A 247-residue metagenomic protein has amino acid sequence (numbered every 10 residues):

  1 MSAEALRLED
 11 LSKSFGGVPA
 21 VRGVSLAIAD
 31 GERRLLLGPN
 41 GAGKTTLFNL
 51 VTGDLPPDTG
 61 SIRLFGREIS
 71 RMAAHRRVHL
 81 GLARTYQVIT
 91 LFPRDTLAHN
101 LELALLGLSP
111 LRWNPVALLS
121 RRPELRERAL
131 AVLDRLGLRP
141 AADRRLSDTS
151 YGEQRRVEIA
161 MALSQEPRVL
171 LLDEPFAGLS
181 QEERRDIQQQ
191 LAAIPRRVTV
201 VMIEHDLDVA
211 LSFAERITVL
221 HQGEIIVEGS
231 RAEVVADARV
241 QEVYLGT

Functional and structural regions predicted by a protein language model:
S2-T247: Glycine-rich phosphate-binding loops of nucleotide-dependent enzymes
